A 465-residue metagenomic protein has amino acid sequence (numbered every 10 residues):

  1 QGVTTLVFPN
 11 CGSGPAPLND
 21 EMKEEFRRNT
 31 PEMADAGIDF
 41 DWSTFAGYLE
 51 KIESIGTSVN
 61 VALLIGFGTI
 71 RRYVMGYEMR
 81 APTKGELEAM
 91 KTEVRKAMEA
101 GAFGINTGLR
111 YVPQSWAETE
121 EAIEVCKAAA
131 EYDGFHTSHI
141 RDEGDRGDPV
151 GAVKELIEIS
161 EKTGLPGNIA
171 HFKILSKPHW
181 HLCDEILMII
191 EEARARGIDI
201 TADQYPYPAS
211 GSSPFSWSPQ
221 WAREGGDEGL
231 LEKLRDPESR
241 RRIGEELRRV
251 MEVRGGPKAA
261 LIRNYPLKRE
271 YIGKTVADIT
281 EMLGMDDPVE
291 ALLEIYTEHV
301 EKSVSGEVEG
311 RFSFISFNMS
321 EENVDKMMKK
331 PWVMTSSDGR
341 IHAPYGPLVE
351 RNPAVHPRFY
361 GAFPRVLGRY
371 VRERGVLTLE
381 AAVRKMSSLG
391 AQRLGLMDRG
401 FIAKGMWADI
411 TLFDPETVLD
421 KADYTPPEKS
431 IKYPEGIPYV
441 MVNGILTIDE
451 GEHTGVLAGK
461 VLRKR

Functional and structural regions predicted by a protein language model:
Q1-D39: Metal-associated gating/positioning segment near the N- to mid-region
G2, V61, G101, H139 (+8 more regions): Divalent metal-coordination and catalytic microenvironments
G12-S13, R110-V112, D142-E143, I174-L175 (+8 more regions): Short, glycine-/Ser/Thr-/acidic-enriched flexible segments
A16-K23, R72-E78, A117-T119, D148-G151 (+6 more regions): Short acidic, glycine/serine/threonine-rich loops at helix termini
Y48-I52, T57-V74, R80-K84, M90-Y111 (+3 more regions): Active-site neighborhoods of metal-dependent hydrolases
E99-E155: Divalent metal-binding pocket/active-site signature
D236, D325-W332, S337-D338, T411-A458: C-terminal cap of metal-dependent C-N hydrolases
A277, V304-M319, V324, E373-R384 (+1 more regions): Acidic, glycine-enriched loop/beta-strand segments at the rims of small-molecule binding/catalytic pockets
